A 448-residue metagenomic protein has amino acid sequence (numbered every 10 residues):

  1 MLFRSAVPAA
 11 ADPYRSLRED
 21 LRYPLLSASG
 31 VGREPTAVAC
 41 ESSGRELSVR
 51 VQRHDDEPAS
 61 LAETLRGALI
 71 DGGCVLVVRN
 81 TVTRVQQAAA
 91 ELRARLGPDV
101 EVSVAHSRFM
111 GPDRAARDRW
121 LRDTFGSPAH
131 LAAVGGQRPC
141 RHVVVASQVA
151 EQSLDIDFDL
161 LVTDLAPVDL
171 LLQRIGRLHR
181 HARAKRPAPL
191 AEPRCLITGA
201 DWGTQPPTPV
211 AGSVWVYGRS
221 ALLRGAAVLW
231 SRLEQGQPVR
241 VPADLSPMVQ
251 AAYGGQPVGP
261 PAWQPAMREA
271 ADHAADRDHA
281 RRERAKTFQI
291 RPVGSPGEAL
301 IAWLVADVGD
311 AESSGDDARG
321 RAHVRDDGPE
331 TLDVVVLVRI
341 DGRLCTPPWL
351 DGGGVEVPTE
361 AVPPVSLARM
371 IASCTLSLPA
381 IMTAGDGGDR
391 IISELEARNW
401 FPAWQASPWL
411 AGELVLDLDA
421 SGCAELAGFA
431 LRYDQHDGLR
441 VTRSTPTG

Functional and structural regions predicted by a protein language model:
S5: Conserved phosphate-coupling serine/threonine residues in phosphotransfer and NTP-handling enzymes
P8-V85: Conserved interdomain linker/interface between the two RecA-like ATPase lobes of SF2 helicase motors
A10, E151-Q152: Conserved H-loop
D12, D55, A59-V78, T83 (+5 more regions): C-terminal helicase lobe and adjacent C-terminal extensions/tails of nucleic-acid helicase motors
A133-E151: Conserved two-lobed SF2 helicase motor
D155: Flexible glycine/serine/alanine-rich "lid" or loop that lines and gates the nucleotide-sugar donor pocket in diverse
